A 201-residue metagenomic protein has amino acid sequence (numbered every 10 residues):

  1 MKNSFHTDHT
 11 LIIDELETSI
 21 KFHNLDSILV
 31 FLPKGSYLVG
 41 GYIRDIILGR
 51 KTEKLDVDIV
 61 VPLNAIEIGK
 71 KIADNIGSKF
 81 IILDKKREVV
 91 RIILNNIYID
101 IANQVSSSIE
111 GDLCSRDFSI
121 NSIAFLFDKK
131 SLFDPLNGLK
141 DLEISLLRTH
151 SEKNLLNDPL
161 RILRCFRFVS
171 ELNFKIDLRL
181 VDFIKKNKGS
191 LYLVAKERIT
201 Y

Functional and structural regions predicted by a protein language model:
M1-Y201: Catalytic cores of the polymerase beta-like nucleotidyltransferase superfamily and closely associated nucleotide
